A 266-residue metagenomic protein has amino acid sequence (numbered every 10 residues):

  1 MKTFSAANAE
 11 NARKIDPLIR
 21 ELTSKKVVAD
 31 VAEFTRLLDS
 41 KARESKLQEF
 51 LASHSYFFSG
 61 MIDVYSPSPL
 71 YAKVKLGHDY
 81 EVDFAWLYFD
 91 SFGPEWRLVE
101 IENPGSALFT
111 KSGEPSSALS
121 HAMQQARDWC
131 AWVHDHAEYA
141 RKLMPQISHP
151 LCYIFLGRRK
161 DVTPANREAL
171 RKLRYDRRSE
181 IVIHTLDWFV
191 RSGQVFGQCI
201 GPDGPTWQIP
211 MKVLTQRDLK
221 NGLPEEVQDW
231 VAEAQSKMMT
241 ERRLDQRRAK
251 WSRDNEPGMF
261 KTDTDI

Functional and structural regions predicted by a protein language model:
M1-I266: Charged, terminal alpha-helix-loop-beta segments that serve as non-catalytic nucleic-acid engagement and/or assembly
